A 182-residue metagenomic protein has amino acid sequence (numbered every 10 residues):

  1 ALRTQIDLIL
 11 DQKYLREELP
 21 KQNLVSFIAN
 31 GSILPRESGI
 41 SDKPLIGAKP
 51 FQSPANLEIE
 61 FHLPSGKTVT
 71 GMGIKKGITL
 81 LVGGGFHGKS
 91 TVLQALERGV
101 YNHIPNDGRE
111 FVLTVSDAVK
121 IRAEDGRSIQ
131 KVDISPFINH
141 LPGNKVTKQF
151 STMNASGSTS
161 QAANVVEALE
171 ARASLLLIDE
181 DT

Functional and structural regions predicted by a protein language model:
A1-S26, L34: N-terminal accessory targeting/assembly segments
S26-I28, E58-H62, G71-G73, T79-V82 (+3 more regions): Structured core elements
S32-L34, T79, F86-H87, G126 (+1 more regions): Short, glycine-/Ser/Thr-/acidic-enriched flexible segments
P35-T70, L113-A118, R122-I129, I134-K145: N-terminal pre-Walker A segment at the start of P-loop NTPase domains
D42-G47, V92-N106: Extended active-site and interfacial segments that coordinate phosphate-rich ligands in large catalytic machineries
V69-Y101: Glycine-rich phosphate-binding P-loop
N102-S116: Flexible phosphate/Mg2+-sensing switch loops adjacent to catalytic phosphate-binding sites
T114-T182: Switch/coupling sub-region of P-loop NTPases
